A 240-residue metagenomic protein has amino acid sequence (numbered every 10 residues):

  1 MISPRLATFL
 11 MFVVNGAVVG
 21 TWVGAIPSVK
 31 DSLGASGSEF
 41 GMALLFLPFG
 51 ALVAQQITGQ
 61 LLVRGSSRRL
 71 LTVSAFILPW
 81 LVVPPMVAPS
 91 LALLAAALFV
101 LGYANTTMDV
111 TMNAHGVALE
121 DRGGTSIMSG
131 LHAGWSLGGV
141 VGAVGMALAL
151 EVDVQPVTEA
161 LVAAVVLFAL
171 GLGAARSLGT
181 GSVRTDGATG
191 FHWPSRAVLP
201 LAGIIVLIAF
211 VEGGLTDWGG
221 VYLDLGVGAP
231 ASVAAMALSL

Functional and structural regions predicted by a protein language model:
M1-P27, D31, F99-V100, S195-V211: Pair of pore-lining "gating" transmembrane helices in MFS-fold secondary transporters
G24-S38, D217-V233: Short amphipathic helix-loop junctions that connect adjacent transmembrane helices in Major Facilitator Superfamily/SLC
G34, S66, V87-A92, G228: Helix-breaking motifs and short loop linkers at transmembrane-helix boundaries and internal kinks in secondary membrane
L47-F49, S136-V141, S239-L240: Short hydrophobic/small-residue motifs within alpha-helical transmembrane segments of multi-pass transporter-like
L52-S67, L150: Helix-to-loop junctions at the C-terminal end of transmembrane segments in multipass secondary transporters
R69-P84, A92: Structural signature of the two symmetry-related core transmembrane helices
L98-W135: Cytoplasmic helix-loop-helix junction between adjacent transmembrane helices in 12-TM secondary transporters
V157-R176: Symmetry-related core transmembrane helices of the 12-TM Major Facilitator Superfamily/SLC fold
